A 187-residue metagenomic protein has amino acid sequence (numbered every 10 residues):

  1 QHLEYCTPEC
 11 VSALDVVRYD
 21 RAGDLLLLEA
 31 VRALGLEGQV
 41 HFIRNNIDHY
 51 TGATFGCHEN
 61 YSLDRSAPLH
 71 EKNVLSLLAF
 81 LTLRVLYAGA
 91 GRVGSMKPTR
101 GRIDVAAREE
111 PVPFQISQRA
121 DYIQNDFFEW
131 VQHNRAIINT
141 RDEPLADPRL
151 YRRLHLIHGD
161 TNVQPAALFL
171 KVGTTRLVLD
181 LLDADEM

Functional and structural regions predicted by a protein language model:
Q1-N45: Active-site acidic/histidine clusters and adjacent loop/turn architecture that either coordinate catalytic ions
L14-L28, A53, E71, E110 (+1 more regions): Short, amphipathic alpha-helical segments
H41-H49, F55-M187: Loop-rich catalytic cores of soluble enzymes, especially ATP-dependent carboxylate-amine ligases and other
